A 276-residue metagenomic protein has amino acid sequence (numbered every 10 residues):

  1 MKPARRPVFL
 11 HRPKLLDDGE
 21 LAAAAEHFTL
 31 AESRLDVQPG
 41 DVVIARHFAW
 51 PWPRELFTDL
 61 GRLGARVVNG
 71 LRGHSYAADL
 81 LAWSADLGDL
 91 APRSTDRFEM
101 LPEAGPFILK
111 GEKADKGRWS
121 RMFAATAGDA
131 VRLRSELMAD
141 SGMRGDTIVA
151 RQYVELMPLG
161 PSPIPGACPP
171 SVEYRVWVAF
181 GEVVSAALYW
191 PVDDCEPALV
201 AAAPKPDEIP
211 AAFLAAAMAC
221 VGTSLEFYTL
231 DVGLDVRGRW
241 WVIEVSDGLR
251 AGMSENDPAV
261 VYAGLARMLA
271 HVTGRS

Functional and structural regions predicted by a protein language model:
M1-A31: Short, charged N-terminal beta->alpha structural module
K2-F9, P39-V43, A65-R66: Hydrophobic beta-strand segments of well-ordered beta-sheets in folded domains
G19, R34-Q38, R46-W50, E55-V172 (+2 more regions): Active-site nucleotide/adenylate-binding loops and adjacent lid/helix of ATP-dependent enzymes
V42-I44, K110, G238-S254: A short beta-strand motif that forms the metal-chelation/ATP-contact edge of phosphoryl-transfer active sites
F48, E112, Y153-V154, W177 (+3 more regions): Anionic group-transfer/hydrolysis microenvironments
P161-G166, V172-Y189, W241-S246: Beta-strand scaffold of nucleotide-dependent catalytic cores
P169, S224-E226, S246-L249: Donor nucleotide-activated moiety binding/catalytic core segment of transferases that use nucleotide-activated donors
S185-V242, V261-R275: A long amphipathic alpha-helix within ATP-dependent nucleotide-binding catalytic cores
